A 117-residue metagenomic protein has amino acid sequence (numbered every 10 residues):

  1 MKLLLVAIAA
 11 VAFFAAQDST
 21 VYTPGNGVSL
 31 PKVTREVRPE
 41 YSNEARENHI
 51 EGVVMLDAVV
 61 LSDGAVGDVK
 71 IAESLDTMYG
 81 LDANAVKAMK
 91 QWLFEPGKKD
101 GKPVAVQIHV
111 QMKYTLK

Functional and structural regions predicted by a protein language model:
L4-A7, F13-K117: Charge-biased low-complexity segments
